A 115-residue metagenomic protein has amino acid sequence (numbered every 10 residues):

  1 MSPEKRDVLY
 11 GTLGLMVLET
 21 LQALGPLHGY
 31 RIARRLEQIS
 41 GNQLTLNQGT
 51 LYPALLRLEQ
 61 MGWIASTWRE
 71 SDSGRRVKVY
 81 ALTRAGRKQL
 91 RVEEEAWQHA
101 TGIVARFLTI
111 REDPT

Functional and structural regions predicted by a protein language model:
M1-P3, Y80: A positively charged, amphipathic N-terminal helix/segment that binds anionic biomolecules
P3-R6, W68-R69: Short beta-strand/turn micro-motifs at beta-sheet edges
R6-T50: N-terminal helix-turn-helix DNA-binding core of bacterial DNA-binding proteins
T12, M16, V77, A81 (+1 more regions): Amphipathic alpha-helical recognition patches that constitute DNA-binding helices
L51-L58: Basic amphipathic alpha-helical segments that dock to polyanions
E59-R76, A81: Beta-hairpin "wing" of winged helix-turn-helix
A85-T115: Amphipathic alpha-helical dimerization/coiled-coil segments that flank or bridge DNA-binding/regulatory modules
